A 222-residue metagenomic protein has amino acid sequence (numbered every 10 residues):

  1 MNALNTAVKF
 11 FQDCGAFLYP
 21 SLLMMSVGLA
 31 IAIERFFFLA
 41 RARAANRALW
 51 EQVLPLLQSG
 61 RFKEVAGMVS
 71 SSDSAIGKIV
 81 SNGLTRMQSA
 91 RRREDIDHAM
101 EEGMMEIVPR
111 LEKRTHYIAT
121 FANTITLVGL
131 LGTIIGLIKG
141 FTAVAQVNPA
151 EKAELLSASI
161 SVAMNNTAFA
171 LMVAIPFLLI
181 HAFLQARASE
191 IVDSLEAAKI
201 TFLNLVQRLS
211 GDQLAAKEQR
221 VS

Functional and structural regions predicted by a protein language model:
M1-A48, L184: Hydrophobic membrane-targeting segments
K9, A145, K152-A158: Membrane-interfacial hairpin junctions
F11, M24, I125-V128, G132 (+3 more regions): Short glycine- and Lys/Arg-enriched binding-loop motifs that mark or flank ligand-binding interfaces
C14-L18, I107, L111-I125, S159 (+1 more regions): Loop-to-transmembrane-helix entry motif
G15, L29, V65, V80 (+3 more regions): Residue-level signature of catalytic and energy-coupling elements of molecular machines, predominantly ATP/GTP-dependent
L18-I31, A122-G129, V173-F177: Alpha-helical transmembrane segments of integral membrane proteins
R43-L131, I135, K139-A150, A182-S222: Predominantly long cytosolic amphipathic alpha-helical stalk/bundle segments
E154-Q185: Pore-lining and gate-forming transmembrane alpha-helices of multi-pass membrane transport proteins
